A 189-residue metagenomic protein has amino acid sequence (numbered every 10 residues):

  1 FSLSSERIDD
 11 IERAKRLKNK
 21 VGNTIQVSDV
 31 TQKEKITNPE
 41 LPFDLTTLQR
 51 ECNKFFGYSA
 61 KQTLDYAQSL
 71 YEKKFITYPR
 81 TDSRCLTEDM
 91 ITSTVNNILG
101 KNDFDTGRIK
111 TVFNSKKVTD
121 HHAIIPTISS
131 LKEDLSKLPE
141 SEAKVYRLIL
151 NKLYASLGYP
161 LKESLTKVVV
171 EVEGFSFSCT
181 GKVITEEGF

Functional and structural regions predicted by a protein language model:
F1-F189: Core catalytic DNA strand-manipulation module of type IA topoisomerases
